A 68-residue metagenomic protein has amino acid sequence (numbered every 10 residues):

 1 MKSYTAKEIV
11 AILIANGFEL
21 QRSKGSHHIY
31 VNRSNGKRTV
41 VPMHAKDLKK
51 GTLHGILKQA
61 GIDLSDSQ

Functional and structural regions predicted by a protein language model:
M1-K24, V31-Q68: Basic nucleic-acid-binding interfaces
